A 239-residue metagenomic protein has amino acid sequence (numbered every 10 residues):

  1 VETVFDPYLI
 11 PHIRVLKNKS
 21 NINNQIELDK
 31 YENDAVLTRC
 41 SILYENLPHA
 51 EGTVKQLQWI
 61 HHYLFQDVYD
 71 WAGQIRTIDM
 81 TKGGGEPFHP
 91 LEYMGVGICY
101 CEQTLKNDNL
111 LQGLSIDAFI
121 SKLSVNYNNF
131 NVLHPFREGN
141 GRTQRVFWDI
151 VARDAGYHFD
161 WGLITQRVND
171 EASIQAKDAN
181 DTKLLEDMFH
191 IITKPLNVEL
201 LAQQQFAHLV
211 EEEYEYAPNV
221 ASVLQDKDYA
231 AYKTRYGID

Functional and structural regions predicted by a protein language model:
V1-E138, R142-D239: FIC/Doc superfamily catalytic core
